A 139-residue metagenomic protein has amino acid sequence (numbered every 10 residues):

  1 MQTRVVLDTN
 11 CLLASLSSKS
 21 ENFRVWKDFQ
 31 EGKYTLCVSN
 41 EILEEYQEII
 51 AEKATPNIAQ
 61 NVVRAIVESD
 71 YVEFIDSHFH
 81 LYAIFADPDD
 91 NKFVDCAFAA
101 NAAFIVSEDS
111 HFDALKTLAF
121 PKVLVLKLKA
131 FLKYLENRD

Functional and structural regions predicted by a protein language model:
Q2-R4: Extreme N-terminal starter segment of soluble prokaryotic enzymes
L7, S17-K19, F23-A51: PIN/NYN-family metal-dependent endoribonuclease catalytic core
D8-T9, V38-S39, E108, K127: A secondary-structure boundary/capping signal
C11-L12, I42, H111-F112: Alpha-helix capping/helix-boundary segments
D28, I66, C96, T117: Hydrophobic/aromatic ligand-binding patch that stacks against planar heteroaromatic rings of cofactors or nucleotides
N40-V67, Y134-D139: Extended, non-globular alpha-helical segments
V72-I105, S110, A114: Active-site neighborhoods of divalent-metal-dependent phosphate/nucleic-acid chemistry enzymes
S110-D139: Acidic, PIN/NYN-like endoribonuclease modules and their adjacent C-terminal/linker elements
